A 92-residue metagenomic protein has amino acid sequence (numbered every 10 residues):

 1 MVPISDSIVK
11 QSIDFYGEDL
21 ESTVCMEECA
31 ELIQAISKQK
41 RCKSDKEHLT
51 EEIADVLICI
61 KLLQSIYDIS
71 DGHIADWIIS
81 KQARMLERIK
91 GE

Functional and structural regions predicted by a protein language model:
M1-I53, L57-E92: Flexible "arm" and connector segments at domain edges
